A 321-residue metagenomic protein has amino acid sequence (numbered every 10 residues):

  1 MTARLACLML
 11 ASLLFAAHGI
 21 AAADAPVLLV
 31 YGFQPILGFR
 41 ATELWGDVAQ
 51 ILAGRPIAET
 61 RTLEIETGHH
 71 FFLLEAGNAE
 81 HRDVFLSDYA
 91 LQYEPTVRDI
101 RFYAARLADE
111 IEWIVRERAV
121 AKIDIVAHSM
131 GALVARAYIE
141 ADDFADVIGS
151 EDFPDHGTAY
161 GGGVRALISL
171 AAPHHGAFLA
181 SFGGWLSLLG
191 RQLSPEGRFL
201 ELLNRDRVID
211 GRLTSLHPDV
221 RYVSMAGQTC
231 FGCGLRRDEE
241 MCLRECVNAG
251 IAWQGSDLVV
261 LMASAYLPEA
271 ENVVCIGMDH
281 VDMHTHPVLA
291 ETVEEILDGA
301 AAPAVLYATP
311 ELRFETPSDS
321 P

Functional and structural regions predicted by a protein language model:
M1-R4: Positively charged n-region of N-terminal signal peptides that target proteins for export
A6-A17: Bacterial N-terminal signal peptides
G19-A23: Boundary at the C-terminal end of the N-terminal hydrophobic targeting segment
D24-A25, R165: Alpha/beta-hydrolase fold active-site loops
A25-I123: Active-site catalytic motif of lipid deacylating hydrolases and related acyltransferases
V30-G32, H128-S129, A171: The conserved beta1-alpha1 loop
G38-F39, A105-A108, E112, I139-P321: Helical cap/lid subdomain of alpha/beta-hydrolase-fold lipid enzymes that gates access to the catalytic pocket
A127, G131, A135: Gly/Ala-rich beta-loop-alpha elbow adjacent to hydrolase catalytic centers
